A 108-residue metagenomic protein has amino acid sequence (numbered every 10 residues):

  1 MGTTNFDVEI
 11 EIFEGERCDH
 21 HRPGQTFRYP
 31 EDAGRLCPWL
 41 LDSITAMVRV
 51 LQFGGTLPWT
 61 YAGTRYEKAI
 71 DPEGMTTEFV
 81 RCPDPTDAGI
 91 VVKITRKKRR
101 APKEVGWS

Functional and structural regions predicted by a protein language model:
M1-V8: Short, basic/aromatic beta-hairpin or loop at an interaction surface
T4, G63-S108: Short, compact, well-ordered microdomains
E11-E16: Short alpha-helix capping/helix-loop boundary micro-motifs
Q25-R28, G106-S108: Short intrinsically disordered coil segments
T26-R65: Acidic, aromatic-enriched beta-alpha/helix-loop junctions
